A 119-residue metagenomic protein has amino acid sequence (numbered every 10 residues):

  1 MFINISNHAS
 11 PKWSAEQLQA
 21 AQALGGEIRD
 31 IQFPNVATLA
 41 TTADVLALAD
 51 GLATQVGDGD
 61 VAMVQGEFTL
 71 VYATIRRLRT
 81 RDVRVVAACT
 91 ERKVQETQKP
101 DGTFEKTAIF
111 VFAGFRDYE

Functional and structural regions predicted by a protein language model:
M1-D60, R76-E119: Long, low-complexity, Lys/Arg-enriched
D60-G66: Short glycine-rich phosphate-binding loop at a beta-alpha junction
L70-I75: Short, well-ordered alpha-helical microsegments
